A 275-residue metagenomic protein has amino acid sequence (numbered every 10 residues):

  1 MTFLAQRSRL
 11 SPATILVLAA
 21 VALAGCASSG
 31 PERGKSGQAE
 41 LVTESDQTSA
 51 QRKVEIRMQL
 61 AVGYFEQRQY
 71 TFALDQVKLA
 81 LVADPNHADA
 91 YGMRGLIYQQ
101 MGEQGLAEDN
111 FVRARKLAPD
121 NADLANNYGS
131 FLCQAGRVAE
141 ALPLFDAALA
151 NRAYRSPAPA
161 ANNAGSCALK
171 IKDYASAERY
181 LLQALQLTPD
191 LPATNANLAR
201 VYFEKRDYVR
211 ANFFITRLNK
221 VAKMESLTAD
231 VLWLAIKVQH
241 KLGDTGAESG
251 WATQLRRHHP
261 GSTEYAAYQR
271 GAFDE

Functional and structural regions predicted by a protein language model:
A22-G25: C-terminal motif of bacterial Sec signal peptides marking the signal peptidase cleavage site
P31-S45, V221-E275: Terminal, low-structured helical/coil segments at or just beyond the last alpha-helical repeat
S49, A83, L117-A118, N151-A153 (+3 more regions): Structural marker of alpha-solenoid helical repeat scaffolds
S49-A83: Alpha-helical segment of the N-proximal tetratricopeptide repeat
V54, A88-D89, A122-D123, R155-A158 (+3 more regions): Helix-start (N-cap) detector for alpha-helical repeat units in TPR-like alpha-solenoids, especially tetratricopeptide
Q59, M93, N127, N162-N163 (+2 more regions): Canonical tetratricopeptide repeat
